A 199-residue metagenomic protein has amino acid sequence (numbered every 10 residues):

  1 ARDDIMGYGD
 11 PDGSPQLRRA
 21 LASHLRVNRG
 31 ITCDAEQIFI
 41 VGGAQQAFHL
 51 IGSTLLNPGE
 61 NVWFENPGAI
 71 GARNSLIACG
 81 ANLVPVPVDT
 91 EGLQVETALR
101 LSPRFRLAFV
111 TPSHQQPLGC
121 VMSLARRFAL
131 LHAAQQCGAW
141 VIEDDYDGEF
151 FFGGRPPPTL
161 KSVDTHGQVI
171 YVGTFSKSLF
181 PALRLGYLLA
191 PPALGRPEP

Functional and structural regions predicted by a protein language model:
A1, E198-P199: N-terminal basic, amphipathic alpha-helical segments
R2-G138, G148-H166, I170: Conserved core of the PLP fold type I
E149, P197-E198: Residues that scaffold the ATP/ADP-binding catalytic core of kinase and kinase-like folds
S162-P197: Active-site PLP attachment segment
